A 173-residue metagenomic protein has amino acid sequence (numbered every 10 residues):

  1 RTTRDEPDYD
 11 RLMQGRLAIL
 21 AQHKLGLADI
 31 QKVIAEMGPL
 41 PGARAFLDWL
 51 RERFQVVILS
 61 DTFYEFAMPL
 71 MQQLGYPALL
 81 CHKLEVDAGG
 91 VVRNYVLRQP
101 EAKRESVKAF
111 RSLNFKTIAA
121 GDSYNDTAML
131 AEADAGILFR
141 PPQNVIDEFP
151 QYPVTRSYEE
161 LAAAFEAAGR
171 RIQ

Functional and structural regions predicted by a protein language model:
R1-Q55: A metal-dependent, Asp-based hydrolase signature
I34-A35, L40-Q173: C-terminal cap/substrate-recognition subdomain and adjoining C-terminal extension of metal-dependent phosphatase-like
